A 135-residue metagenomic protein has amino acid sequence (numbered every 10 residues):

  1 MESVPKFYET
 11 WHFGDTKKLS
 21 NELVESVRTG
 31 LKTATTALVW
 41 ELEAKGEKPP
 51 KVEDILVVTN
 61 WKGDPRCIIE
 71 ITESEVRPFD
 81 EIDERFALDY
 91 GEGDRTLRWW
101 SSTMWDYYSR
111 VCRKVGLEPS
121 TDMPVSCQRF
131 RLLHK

Functional and structural regions predicted by a protein language model:
M1-I68, S74-K135: Mixed-charge, low-complexity intrinsically disordered regions
